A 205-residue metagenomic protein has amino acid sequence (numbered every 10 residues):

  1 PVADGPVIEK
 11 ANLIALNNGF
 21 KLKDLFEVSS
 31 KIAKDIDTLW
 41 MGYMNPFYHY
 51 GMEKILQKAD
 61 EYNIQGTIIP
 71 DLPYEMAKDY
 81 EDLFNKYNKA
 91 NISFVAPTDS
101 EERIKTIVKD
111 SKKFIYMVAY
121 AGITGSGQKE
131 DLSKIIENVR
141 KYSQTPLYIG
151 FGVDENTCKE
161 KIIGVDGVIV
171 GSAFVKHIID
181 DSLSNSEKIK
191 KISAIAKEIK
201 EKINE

Functional and structural regions predicted by a protein language model:
P1, I64-M76, Y116-G125, F151 (+1 more regions): Glycine-rich phosphate-binding active-site loops on the catalytic face of alpha/beta enzymes
P6-L39, D82-P97, L132-L147, V153 (+1 more regions): Alpha-helix-loop-beta-strand connector modules within alpha/beta enzyme cores
L16-F20, N63-M76, A90-D99, K105 (+2 more regions): Catalytic beta/alpha-barrel core
N17, I104-S143, H177-I179: Glycine/Thr-rich beta-alpha phosphate-binding loop at enzyme active sites
M41-H49, P73-Y74, V95-T98, Y148-N156: Glycine-rich beta-to-alpha transition loops that act as phosphate-gripper elements at the mouths of alpha/beta enzyme
A59-Q65, N85-I92, K109-Y116, I163-V168: Glycine-enriched alpha-helix->loop->beta-strand junction motifs that scaffold or abut catalytic
D99-D110, I149-V168: Catalytic cores of alpha/beta
R140-T145, N156-C158, I163-V165, I169-E205: Alpha/beta catalytic cores of nucleotide-metabolism and tRNA/nucleoside-modifying enzymes
